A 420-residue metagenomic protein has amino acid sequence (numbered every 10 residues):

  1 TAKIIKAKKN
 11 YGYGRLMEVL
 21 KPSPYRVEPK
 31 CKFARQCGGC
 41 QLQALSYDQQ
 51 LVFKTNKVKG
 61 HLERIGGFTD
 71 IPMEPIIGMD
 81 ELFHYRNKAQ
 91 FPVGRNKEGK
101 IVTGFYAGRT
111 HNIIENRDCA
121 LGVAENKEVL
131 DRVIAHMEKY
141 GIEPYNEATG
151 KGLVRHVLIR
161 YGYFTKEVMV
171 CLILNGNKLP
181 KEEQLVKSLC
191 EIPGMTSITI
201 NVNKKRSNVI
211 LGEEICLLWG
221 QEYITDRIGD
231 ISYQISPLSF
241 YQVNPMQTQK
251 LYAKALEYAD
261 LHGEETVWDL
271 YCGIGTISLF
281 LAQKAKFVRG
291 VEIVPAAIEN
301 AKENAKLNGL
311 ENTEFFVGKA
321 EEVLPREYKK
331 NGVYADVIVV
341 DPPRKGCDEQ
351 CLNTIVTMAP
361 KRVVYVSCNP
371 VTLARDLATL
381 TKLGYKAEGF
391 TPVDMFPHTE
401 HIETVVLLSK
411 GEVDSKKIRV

Functional and structural regions predicted by a protein language model:
T1-K8, G14: Flexible glycine-rich surface loops and low-complexity tracts that mediate binding to linear polymers
I5-A7, P92-N96, R160-F164, S409-G411: Short beta-strand micro-motifs enriched in acidic
E18-P29, R35-P144, F164, L179: Extended interfacial segments that mediate partner engagement and assembly in macromolecular machines
E74-L82, E147-A148, R155-H156, R160 (+1 more regions): Short, solvent-exposed loop/turn elements at beta->coil junctions and helix N-caps that rim active or binding pockets
N87, V168, E264-E265: Nucleotide donor/acceptor-binding cores
G104-A107, C171-I173, A301: Short, acidic/hydrophobic/Gly-rich beta-strand patch recurrent on exposed beta strands that often constitutes part
I159, K166-N175, S232-S236, V337: Short, aliphatic-rich beta-strand segments
K181-I192, T196-V420: Rossmann-like S-adenosyl-L-methionine
